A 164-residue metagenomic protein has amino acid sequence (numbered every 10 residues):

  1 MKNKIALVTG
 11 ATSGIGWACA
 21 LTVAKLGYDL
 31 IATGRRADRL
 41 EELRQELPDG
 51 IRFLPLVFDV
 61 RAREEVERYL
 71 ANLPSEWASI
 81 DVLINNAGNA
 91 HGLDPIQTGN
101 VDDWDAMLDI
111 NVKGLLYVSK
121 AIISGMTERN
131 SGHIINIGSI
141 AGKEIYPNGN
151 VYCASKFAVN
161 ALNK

Functional and structural regions predicted by a protein language model:
T12-S13: Conserved glycine-rich cofactor-binding loop
L26-E42: Conserved glycine-rich Rossmann-like NAD(P)H-binding loop of the short-chain dehydrogenase/reductase
V57-R68, V101: The beta1-alpha1 cofactor-binding region of Rossmann-like NAD(H)/NADP(H)-dependent oxidoreductases
D94-I96, D103-A106: Substrate-binding pocket helix/loop in short-chain dehydrogenase/reductase
G99, I145-C153: Active-site loop-to-helix junction immediately N-terminal to the catalytic Tyr of the SDR YXXXK motif in Rossmann-fold
S119, S155: Active-site helix of classical SDR
S139: Residue(s) in the substrate-gating loop at a strand-loop-helix junction that position the organic substrate next
